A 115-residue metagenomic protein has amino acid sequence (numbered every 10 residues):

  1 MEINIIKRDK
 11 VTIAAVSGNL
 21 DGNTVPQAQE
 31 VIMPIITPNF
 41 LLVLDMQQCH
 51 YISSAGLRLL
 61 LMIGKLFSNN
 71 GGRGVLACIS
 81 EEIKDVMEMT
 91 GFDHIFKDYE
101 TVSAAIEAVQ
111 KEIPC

Functional and structural regions predicted by a protein language model:
M1, R8-V11, N70-G72, H94: A short helix-to-beta-strand connector/capping loop
E2-Q29, M46-Q48: STAS-typified acidic loop motif
N4-I6, A77, Y99: General small-molecule cofactor/ligand-binding pocket signal
R8-K10, E81, S103: Residues that form or immediately flank small-molecule/cofactor binding pockets and catalytic motifs
G22-F96: Amphipathic alpha-helical interaction surfaces in cytosolic regulatory modules
E100-C115: A charged, well-structured terminal subsegment
